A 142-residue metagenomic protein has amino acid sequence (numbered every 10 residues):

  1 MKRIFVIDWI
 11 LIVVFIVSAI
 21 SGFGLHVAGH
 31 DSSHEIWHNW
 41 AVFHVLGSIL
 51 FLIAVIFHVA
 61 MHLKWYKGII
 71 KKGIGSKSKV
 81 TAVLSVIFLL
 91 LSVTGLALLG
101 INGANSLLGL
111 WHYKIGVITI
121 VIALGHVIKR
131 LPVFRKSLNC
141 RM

Functional and structural regions predicted by a protein language model:
M1-M142: Membrane-embedded alpha-helical bundles that constitute the cytochrome b-like, heme-associated redox core of multi-pass
